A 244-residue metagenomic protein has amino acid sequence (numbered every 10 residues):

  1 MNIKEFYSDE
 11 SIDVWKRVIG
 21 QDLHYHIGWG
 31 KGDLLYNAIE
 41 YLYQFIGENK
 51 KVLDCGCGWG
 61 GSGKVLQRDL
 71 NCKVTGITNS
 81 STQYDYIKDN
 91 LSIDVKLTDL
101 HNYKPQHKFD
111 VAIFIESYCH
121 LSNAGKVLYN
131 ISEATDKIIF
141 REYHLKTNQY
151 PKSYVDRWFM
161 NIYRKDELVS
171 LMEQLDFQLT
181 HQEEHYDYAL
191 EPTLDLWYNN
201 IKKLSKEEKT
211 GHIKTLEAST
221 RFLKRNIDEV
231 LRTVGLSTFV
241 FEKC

Functional and structural regions predicted by a protein language model:
M1-Y25: N-terminal, positively charged/glycine-rich alpha-helical extensions of SAM-dependent methyltransferases
G32-E48: Conserved alpha-helix/loop element of class I SAM-dependent methyltransferases that forms part of the SAM/SAH-binding
W59-I93, L97-H101: Class I SAM-dependent methyltransferase SAM/SAH-binding core
I113: A conserved beta-strand element that flanks and buttresses the S-adenosyl-L-methionine
G125-K137: A short glycine-rich, Lys/Arg-flanked "PGG" loop and its adjoining helix->strand segment in the class I
Y143-N161: Short, glycine-/aromatic-enriched active-site segment of Class I SAM-dependent methyltransferases
N161-D176: Short alpha-helix
E184-C244: Conserved Class I S-adenosyl-L-methionine
